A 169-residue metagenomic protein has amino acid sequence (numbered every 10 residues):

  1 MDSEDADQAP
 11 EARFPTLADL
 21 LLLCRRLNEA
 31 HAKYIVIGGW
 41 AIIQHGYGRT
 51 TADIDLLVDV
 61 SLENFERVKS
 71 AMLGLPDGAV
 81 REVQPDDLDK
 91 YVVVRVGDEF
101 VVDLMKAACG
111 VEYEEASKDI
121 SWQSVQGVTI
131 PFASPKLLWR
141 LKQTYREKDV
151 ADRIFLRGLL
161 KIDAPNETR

Functional and structural regions predicted by a protein language model:
M1-R169: Compositionally biased terminal segments of proteins
